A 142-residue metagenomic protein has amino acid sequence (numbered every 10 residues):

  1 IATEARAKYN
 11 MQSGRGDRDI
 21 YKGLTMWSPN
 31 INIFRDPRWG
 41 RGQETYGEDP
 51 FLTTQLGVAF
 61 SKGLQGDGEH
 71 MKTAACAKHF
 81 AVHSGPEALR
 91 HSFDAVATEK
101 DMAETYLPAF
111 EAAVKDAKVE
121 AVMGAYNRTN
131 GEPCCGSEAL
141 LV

Functional and structural regions predicted by a protein language model:
I1-V142: Glycoside hydrolase catalytic-domain context in secreted enzymes
